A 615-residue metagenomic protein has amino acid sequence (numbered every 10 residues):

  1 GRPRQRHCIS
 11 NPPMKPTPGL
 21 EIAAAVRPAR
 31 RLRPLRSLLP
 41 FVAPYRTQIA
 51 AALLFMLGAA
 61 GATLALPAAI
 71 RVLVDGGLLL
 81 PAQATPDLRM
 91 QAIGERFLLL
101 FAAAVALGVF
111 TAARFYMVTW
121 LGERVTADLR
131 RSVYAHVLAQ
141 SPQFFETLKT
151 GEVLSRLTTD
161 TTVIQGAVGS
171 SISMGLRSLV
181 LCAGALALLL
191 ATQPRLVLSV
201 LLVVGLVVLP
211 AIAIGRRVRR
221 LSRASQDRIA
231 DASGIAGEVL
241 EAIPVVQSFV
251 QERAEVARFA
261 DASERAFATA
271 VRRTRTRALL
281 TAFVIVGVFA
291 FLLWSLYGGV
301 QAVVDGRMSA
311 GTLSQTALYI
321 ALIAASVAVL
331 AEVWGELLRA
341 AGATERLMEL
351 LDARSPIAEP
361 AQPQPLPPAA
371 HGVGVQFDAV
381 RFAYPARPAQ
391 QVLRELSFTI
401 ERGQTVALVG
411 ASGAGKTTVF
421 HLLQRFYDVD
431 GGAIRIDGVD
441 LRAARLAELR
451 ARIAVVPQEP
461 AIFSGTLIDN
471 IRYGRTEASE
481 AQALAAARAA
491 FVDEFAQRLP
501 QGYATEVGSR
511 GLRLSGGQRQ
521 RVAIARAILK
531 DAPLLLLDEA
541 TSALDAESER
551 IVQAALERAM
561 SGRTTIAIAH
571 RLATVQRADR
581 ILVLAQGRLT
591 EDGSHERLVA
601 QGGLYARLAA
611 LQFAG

Functional and structural regions predicted by a protein language model:
G1-L66, L78-L100, R114-V118, G122 (+9 more regions): Membrane-integrated ABC transporters
A23-R31, L54-F55, A62-D75, F101-T150 (+10 more regions): Juxtamembrane helix-loop junctions of ABC transporter transmembrane domains
P44, Q48-G58, S170-A224, W294-M308: Transmembrane helices of ABC transporter permease
R46, P142-Q143, T159-V168, I172 (+8 more regions): An intracellular "coupling" helix at the cytosolic face of ABC transporter transmembrane type-1 domains
I49-F110, L190-R195, A290-L293, Y297 (+1 more regions): Transmembrane helix-loop-helix hairpins at lipid-water interfaces of multipass membrane proteins, especially the type-1
L80, L188-L202, R272, T276-E345 (+1 more regions): Helix-loop-helix
A103-G122, S173-V180, S199-D227, V239 (+3 more regions): Alpha-helical transmembrane segments of multi-pass membrane proteins
P367-G615: ABC-type nucleotide-binding domain
